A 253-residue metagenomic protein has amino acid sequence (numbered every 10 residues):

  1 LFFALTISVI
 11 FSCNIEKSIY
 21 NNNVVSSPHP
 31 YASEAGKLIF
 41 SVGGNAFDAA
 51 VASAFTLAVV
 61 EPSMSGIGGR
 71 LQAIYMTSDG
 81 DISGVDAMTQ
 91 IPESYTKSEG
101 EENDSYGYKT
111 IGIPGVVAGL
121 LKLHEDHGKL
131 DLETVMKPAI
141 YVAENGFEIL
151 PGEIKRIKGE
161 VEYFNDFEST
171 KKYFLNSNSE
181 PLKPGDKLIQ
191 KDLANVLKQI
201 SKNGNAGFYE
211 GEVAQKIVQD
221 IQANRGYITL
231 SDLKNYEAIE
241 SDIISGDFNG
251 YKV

Functional and structural regions predicted by a protein language model:
L1-I10: Bacterial N-terminal signal peptides
N14-E34, L38, V42-N203, F208-E210 (+1 more regions): Noncatalytic scaffold domains of N-terminal-nucleophile
